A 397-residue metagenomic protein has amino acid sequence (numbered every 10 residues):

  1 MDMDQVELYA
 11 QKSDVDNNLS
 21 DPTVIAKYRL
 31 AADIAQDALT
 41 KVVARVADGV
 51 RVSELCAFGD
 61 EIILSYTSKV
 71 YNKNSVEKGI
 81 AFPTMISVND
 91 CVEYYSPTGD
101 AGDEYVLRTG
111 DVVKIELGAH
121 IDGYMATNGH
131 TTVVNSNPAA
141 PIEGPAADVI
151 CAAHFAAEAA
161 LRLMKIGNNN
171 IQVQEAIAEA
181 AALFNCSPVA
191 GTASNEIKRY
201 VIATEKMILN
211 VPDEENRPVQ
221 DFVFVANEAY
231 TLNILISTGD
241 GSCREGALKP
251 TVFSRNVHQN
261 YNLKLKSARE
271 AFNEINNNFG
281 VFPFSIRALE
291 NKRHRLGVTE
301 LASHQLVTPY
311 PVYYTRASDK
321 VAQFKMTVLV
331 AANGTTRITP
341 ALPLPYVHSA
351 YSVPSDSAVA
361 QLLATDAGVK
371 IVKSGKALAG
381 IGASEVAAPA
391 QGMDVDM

Functional and structural regions predicted by a protein language model:
M1-M397: Active-site neighborhoods and metal-handling regions in enzymes and metal-associated proteins
